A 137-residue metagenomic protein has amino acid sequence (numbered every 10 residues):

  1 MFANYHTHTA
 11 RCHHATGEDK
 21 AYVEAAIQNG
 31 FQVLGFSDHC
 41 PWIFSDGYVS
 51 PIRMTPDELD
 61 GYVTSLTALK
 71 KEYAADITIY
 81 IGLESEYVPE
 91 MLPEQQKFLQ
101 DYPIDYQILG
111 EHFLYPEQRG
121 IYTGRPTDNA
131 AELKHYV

Functional and structural regions predicted by a protein language model:
M1-P89, L99-D101: An N-terminally biased module of ancient metal coordination in phosphate/nucleic-acid-related enzymes
H13, S85, K97, D101 (+1 more regions): Domain-core and long-helix interface of multi-subunit machines
L34-H39, I104-L114: Non-cysteine beta-strand/loop elements that form the S-adenosyl-L-methionine
L92-Q95: Alpha-helical scaffolding within the catalytic cores of extracellular/periplasmic polymer-degrading hydrolases
